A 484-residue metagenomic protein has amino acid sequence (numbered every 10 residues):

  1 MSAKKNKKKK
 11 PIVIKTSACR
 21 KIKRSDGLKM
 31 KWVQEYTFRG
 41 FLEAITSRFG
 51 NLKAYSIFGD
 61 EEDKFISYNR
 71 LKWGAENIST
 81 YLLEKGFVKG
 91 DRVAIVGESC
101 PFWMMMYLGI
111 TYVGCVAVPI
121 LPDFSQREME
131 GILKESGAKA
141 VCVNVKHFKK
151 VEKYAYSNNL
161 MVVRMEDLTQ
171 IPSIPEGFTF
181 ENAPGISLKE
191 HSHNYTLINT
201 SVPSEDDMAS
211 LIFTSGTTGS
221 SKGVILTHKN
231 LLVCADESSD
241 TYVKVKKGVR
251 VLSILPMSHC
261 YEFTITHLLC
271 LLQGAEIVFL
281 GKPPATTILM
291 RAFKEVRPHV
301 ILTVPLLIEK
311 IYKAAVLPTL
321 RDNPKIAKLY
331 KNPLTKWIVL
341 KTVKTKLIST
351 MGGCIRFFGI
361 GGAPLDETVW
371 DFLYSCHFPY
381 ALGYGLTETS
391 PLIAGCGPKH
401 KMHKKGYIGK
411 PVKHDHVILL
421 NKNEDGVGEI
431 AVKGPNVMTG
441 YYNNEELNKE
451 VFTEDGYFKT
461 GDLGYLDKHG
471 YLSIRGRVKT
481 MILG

Functional and structural regions predicted by a protein language model:
S2-K9, K85, Y112-I186: Structural core segment of the AMP-binding/adenylate-forming
G50-K53, A183-F213, S220, K244-R250: Conserved pre-ATP/AMP-binding loop-to-beta segment of ANL
N51-C100, M104-L108, S125-E130, H228: Conserved AMP-binding/adenylate-forming core of the ANL superfamily
F65-N69, A209-A235: Conserved AMP-binding A3 loop
P122-Y156, C234-L252, A285-H299: Conserved ATP-dependent adenylate/AMP-binding module captured primarily in the ANL superfamily
K150-E205, A315-K346: ANL superfamily adenylate-forming
L232-R250, M257-K344, C354, P379: Conserved AMP-binding/adenylation subdomain of ANL enzymes
D425-G484: Conserved ATP-binding/catalytic segment of the ANL
